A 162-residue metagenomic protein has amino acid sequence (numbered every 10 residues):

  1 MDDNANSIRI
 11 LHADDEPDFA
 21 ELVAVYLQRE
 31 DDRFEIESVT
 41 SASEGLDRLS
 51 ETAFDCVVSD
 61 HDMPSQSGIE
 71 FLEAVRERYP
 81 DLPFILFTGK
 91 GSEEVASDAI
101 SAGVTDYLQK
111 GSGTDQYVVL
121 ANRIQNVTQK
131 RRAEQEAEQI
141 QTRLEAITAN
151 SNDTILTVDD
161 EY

Functional and structural regions predicted by a protein language model:
D3-N6, E21-V25, D98, A137-Y162: PAS/LOV and related PAS-like sensory modules
S7-L27, S38, V57: Conserved acidic segment of CheY-like receiver
D14, D60-H61, T88: Active-site residues of response regulator receiver
S38-D47, G68: Helix N-cap/capping motif at the beta->alpha junctions
E51, M63: Receiver (REC) domain active-site loop signature in two-component systems and cognate sites in sensor histidine kinases
T52-V58: Active-site beta3 strand of CheY-like receiver
Y117-R132: Receiver (REC) domain switch/output surface
